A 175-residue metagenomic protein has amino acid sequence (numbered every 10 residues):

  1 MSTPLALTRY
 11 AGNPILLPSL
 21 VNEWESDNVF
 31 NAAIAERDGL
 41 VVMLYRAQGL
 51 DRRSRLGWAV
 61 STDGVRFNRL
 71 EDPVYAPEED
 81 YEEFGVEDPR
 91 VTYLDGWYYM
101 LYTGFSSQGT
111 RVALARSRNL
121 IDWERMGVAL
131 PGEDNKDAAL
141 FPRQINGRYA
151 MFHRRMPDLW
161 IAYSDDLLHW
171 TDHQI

Functional and structural regions predicted by a protein language model:
M1-F84, Y93-I175: Beta-rich carbohydrate-recognition and catalytic domains
E87: Acidic-residue sensor for enzyme active/binding pockets
